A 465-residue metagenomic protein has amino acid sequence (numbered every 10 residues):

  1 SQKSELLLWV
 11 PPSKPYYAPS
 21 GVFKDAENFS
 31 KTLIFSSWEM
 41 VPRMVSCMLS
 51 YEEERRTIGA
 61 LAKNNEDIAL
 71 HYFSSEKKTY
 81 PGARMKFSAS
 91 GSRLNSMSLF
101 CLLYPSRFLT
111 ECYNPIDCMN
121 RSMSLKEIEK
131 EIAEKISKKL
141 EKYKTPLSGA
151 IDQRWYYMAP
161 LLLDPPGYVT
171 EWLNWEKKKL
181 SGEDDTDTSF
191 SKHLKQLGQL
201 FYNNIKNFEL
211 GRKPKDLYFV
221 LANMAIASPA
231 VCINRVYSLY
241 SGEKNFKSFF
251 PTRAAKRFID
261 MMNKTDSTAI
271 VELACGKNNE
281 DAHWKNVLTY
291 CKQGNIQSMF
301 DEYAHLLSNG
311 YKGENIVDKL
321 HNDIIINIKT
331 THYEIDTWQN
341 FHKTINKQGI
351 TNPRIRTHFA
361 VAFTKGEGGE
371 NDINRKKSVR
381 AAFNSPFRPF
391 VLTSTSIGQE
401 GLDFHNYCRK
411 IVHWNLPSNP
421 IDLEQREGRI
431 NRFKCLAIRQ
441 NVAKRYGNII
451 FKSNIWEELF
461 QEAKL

Functional and structural regions predicted by a protein language model:
S1-Y407, P417, I421, K434-L465: Helicase motor interdomain insertion/brace
I411-H413: Short hydrophobic alpha-helical runs that function as membrane-insertion/retention elements
G428: Extracytoplasmic/periplasmic copper-protein system
